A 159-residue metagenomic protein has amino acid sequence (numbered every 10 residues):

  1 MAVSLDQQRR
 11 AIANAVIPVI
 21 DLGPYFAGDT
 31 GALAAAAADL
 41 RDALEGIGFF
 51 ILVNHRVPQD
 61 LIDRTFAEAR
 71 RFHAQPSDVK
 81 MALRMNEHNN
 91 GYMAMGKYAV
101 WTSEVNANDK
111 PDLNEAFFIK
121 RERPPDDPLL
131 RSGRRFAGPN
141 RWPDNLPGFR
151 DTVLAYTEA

Functional and structural regions predicted by a protein language model:
M1-A159: Peripheral, non-catalytic segments flanking oxidoreductase cores
